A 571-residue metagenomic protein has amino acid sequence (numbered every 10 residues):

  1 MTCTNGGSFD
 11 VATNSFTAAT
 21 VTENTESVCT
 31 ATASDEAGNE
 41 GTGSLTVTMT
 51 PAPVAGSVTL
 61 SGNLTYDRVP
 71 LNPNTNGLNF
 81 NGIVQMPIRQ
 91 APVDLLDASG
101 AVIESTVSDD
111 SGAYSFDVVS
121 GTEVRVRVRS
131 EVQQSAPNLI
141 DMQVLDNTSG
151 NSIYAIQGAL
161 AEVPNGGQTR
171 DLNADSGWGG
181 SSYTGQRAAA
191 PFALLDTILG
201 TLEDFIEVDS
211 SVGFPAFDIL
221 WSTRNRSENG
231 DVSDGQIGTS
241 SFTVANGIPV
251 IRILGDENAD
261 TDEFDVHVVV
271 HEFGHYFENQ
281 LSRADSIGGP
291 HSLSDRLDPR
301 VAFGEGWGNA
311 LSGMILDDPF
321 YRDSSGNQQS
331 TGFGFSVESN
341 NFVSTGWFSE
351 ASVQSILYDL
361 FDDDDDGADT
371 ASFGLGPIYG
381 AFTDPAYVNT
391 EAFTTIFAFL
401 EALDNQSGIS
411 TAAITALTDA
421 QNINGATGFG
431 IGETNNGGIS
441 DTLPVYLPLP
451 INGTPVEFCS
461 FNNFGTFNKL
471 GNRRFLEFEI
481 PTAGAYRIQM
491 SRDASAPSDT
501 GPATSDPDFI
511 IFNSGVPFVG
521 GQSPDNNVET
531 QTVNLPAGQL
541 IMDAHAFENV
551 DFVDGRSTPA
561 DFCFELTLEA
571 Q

Functional and structural regions predicted by a protein language model:
F16-T17, D109-V118, T530-T532: Short, surface-exposed beta-strand/beta-hairpin micro-motifs centered on an aromatic residue
D67-S99, S372, T504-F512: Short, ordered, surface-exposed loop/turn motifs in non-cytosolic proteins
L96-A113, G521-S523: Short, acidic Ser/Thr/Gly-rich low-complexity loop/linker segments typical of extracellular and cell-surface proteins
D117-V119, Q134-P137, S176-D218: Zn2+-dependent metallopeptidase catalytic core
I253-V269: Short pre-active-site segment immediately N-terminal to the catalytic Zn-binding motif
H267-R283, E305-N309, G313: Active-site recognition of the HExxH zinc-binding catalytic motif
Q406-Y486, S491-D499, F518-D525, E565-Q571: Non-catalytic extracellular/lumenal accessory regions of secreted precursors
V445, R474-E477, T500-D506, I510-V519 (+1 more regions): C-terminal edge strands of extracellular/lumenal beta-sandwich accessory domains
